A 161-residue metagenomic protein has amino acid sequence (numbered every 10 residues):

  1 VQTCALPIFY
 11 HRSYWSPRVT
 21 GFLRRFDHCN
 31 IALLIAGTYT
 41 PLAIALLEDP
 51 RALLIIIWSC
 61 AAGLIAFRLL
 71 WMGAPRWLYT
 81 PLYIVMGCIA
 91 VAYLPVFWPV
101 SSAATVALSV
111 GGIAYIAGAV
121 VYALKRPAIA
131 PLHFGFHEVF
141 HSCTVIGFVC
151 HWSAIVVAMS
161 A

Functional and structural regions predicted by a protein language model:
T3-A161: Multi-pass alpha-helical transmembrane bundles in non-GPCR membrane proteins that perform intramembrane catalysis
